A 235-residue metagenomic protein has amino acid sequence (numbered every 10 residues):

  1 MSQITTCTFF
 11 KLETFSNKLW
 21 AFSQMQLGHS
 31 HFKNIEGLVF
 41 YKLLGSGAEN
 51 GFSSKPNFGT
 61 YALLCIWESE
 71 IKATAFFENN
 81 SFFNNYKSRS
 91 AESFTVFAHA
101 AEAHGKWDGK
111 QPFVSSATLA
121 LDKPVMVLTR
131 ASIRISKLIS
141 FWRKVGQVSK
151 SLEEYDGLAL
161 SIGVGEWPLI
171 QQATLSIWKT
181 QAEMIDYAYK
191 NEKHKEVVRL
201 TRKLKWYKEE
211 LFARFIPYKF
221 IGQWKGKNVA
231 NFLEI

Functional and structural regions predicted by a protein language model:
M1-T60, E70-F76, R89-A173, E183-E192 (+1 more regions): Short S/T/G/P-rich N-terminal loop/turn motif that feeds into the first structured element of a domain
C65, F77-S81: Generic hydrophobic/packing signal
S81-K87, K195-E196: A common structural junction motif
H194-V197, L204: Active-site signature of cysteine proteases
T201-K205, E209-L211: Conserved glycine-rich FAD pyrophosphate-binding loop
